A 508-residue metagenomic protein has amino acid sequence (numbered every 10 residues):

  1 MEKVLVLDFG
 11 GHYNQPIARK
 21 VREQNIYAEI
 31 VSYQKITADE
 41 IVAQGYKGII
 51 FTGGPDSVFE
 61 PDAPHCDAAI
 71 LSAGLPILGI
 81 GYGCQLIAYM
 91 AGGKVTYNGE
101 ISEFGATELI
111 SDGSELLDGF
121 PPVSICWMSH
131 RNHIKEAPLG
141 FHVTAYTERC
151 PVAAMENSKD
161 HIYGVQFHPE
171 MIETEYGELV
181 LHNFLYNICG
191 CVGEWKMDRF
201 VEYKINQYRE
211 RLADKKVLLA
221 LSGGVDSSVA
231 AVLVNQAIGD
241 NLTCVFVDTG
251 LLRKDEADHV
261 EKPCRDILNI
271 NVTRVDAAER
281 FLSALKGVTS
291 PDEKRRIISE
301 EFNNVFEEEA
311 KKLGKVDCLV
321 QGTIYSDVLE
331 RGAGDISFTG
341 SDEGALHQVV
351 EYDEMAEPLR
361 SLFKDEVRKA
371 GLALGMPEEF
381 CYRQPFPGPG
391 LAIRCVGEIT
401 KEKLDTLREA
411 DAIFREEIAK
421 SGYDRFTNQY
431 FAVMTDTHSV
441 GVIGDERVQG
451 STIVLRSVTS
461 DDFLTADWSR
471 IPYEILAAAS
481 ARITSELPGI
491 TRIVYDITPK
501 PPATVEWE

Functional and structural regions predicted by a protein language model:
M1-F51, P55-P61, H65-C66, L71-A73 (+2 more regions): RNA-binding accessory domains that recognize and position tRNA/RNA substrates
G10, Y82-G83, H130, Y325: A generic "binding-loop/recognition-motif" signal
G79, G83, A88: Gly/Ala-rich beta-loop-alpha elbow adjacent to hydrolase catalytic centers
Q321-T323: Extended catalytic-interface subdomain
Y325-D327, D461: Short loop/turn segments at secondary-structure transitions that flank enzyme active sites
